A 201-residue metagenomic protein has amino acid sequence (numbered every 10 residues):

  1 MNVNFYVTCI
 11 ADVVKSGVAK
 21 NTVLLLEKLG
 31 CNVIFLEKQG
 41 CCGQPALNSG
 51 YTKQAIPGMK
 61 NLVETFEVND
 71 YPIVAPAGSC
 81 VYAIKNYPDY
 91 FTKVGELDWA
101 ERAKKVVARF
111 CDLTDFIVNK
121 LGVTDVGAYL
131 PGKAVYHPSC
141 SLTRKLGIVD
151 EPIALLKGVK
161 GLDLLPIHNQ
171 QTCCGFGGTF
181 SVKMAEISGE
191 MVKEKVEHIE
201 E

Functional and structural regions predicted by a protein language model:
M1-E201: Iron-sulfur cluster-binding electron-transfer modules in prokaryotic oxidoreductases
